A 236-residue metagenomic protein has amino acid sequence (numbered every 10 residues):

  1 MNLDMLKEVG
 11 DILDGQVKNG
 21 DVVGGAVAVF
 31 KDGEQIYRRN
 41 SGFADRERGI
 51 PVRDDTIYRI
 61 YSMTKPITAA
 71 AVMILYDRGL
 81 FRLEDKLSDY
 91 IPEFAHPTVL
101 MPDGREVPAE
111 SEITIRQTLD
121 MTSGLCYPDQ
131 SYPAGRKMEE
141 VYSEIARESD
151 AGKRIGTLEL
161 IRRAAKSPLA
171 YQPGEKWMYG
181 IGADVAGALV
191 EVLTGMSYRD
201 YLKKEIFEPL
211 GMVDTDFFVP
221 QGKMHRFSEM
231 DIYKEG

Functional and structural regions predicted by a protein language model:
N2-I60, L80, H96-D103: Short, conserved catalytic-motif segment at the N-terminal edge
K7-L13, V27, G33, R59-L87 (+2 more regions): Active-site SXXK
V17, Y76-D77, A165, L202: Alpha-helix C-terminal capping/helix-coil junction sites
V22, L80-F81, M196, M212: Helix N-cap/coil-helix junction residues
R39, D85, M196: Short beta-to-alpha loop/turn elements within the nucleotide-binding domains of ABC transporters
S88-H96: Acidic helix-start/capping segments at beta-turn-to-alpha-helix junctions
T98-G236: Short, surface-exposed loop or secondary-structure junction motifs that flank catalytic or metal-binding residues
